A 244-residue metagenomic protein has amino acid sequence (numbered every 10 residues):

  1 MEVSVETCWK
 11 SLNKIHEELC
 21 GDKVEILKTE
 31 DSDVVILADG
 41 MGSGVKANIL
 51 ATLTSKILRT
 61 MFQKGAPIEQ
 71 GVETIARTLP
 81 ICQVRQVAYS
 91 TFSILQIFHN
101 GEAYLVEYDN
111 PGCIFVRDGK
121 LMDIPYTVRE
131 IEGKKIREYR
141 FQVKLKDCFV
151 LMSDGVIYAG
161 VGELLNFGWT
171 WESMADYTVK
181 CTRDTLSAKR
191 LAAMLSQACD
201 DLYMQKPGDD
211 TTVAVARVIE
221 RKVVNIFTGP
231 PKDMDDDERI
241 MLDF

Functional and structural regions predicted by a protein language model:
M1-L19, D236: Regulatory cytosolic signal-relay segments
C8-L12, D22-L27, C148, D210-R217: PAS-family sensory/regulatory modules and their coupling/dimerization elements
E17-E30, D123-G162: Acidic loop->beta-strand submotif enriched in PP2C/PPM serine/threonine phosphatases
C20, I49-G119, E130, I136-R137 (+1 more regions): Catalytic core of PPM/PP2C metal-dependent serine/threonine phosphatase domains
I36, E107, F149-L151: Residue-level marker for buried hydrophobic side chains located in beta-strands that build the well-ordered beta-sheet
S43-K64, C148-Y203, D235-F244: Active-site-proximal, acidic helix/loop segment immediately C-terminal to a metal-coordinating Asp/Glu
R217-F244: Regulatory/sensor and coupling segments of signal-transduction and defense proteins
